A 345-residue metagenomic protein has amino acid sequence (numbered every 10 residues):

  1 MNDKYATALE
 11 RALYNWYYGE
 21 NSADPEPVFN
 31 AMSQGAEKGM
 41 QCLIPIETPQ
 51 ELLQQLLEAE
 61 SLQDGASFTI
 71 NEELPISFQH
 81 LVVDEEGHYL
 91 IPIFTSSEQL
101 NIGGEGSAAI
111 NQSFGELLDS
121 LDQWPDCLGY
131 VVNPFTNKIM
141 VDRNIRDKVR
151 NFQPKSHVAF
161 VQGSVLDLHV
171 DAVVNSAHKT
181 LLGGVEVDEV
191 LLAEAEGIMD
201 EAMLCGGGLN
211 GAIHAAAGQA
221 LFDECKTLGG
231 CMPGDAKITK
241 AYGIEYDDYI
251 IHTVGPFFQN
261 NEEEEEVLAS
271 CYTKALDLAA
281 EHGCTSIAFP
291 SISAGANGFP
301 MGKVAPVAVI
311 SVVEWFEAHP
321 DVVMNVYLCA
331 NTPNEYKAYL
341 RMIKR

Functional and structural regions predicted by a protein language model:
M1-P154: An interfacial alpha-helical scaffold signature
V149-R345: Macrodomain-like recognition of ADP-ribose-binding/processing modules
